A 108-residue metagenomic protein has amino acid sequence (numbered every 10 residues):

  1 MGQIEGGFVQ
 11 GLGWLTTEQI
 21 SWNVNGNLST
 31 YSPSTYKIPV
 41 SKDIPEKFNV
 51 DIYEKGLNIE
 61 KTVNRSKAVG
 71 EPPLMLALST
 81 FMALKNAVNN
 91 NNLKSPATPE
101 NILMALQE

Functional and structural regions predicted by a protein language model:
M1-E108: C-terminal catalytic domains of large/alpha subunits in multi-subunit enzymes
